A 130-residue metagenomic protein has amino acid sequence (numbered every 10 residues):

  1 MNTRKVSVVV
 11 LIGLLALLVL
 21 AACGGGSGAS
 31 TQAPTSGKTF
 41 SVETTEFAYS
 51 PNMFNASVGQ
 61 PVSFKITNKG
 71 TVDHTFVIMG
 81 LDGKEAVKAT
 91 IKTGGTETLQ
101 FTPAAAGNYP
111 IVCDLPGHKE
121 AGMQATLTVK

Functional and structural regions predicted by a protein language model:
M1-A22: Sec-dependent bacterial lipoprotein signal peptides
L18, S30-T35: Ser/Thr-rich, Proline-interspersed low-complexity disordered segments
A21, G25-S27, A48, K92-K130: Extracellular/periplasmic metallocenter environments
A33-G59: N-terminal edge beta-strand
S41-E43, N55, K65, T90 (+2 more regions): Generic structural detector for well-ordered beta-strands
N52-V72, E97-A105, Y109: Beta-strand cores of secreted/periplasmic/IMS beta-sandwich domains, seen most often in copper-related folds
T75-M79: Beta-strand signatures of extracellular beta-sandwich domains
G83-A89: Surface-exposed loop/edge segments in extracytoplasmic proteins
